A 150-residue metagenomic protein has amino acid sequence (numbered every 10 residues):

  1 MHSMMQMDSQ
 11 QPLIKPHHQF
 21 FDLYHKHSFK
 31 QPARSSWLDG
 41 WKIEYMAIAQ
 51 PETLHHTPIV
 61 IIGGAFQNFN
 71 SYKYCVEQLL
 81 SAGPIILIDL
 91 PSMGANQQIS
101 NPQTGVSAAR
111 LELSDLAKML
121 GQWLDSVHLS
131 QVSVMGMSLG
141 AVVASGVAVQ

Functional and structural regions predicted by a protein language model:
M1-I59, S81-G83, G105, L111 (+1 more regions): Alpha/beta-hydrolase fold catalytic core
S3-Q6, C75, K118: Residue-level detector of intrinsically disordered terminal segments
W37, G63-G64, G136: Small/polar loops that bind or transfer phosphate-bearing groups
W41-Q98: Conserved HGGG/HGGXW glycine-rich cap/lid loop of the alpha/beta-hydrolase fold
K73, G121, S145-V149: Short, hydrophobic alpha-helix immediately C-terminal to the catalytic nucleophile
V76-L79, P102-G105, Q150: Glycine-rich, phosphate-binding/catalytic loops in enzymes
L87-M135: Active-site loop/oxyanion-hole signature of alpha/beta-hydrolase fold enzymes
S130-Q150: Conserved hydrolase catalytic core segment
